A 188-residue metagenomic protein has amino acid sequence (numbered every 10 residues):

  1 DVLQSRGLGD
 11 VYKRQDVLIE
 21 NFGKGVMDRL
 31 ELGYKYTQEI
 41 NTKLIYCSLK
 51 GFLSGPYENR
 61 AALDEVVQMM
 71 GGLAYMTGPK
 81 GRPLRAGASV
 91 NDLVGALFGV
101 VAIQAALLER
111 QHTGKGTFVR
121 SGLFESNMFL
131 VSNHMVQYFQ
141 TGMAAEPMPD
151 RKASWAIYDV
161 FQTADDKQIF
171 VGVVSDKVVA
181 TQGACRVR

Functional and structural regions predicted by a protein language model:
D1-Y12: Single conserved hydrophobic/aromatic residue that forms the stacking wall/gate of nucleotide- or nucleobase-binding
R6, D28-R29, L84, K152: Short gly/ser/thr-rich secondary-structure transition/capping motifs
Q15: An anion/phosphate-binding loop that grips the pyrophosphate of nucleotide cofactors and donors
L18-N21, Q162: Short beta-strands and strand-loop turn motifs
E20-Y75: N-terminal Rossmann-like NAD(P) cofactor-binding subdomain of oxidoreductases, focused on the glycine-rich
M70-R188: Acidic, glycine-rich segments within the central catalytic cores of soluble metabolic enzymes that bind/position
